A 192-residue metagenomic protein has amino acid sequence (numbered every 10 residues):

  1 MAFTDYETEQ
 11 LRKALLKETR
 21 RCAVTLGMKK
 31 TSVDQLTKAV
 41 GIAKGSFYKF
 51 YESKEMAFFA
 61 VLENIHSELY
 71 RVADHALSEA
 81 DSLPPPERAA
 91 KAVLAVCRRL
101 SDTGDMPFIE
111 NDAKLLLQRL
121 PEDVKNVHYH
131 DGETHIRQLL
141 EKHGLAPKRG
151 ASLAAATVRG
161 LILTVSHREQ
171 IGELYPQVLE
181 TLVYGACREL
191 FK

Functional and structural regions predicted by a protein language model:
M1-L26, D34-A39: Basic, helix-initiating cap at the start of DNA-binding domains
E9-K17, K30, F50-D74: An amphipathic alpha-helix adjacent to DNA-recognition modules
L11, K54, V61, I65 (+5 more regions): Hydrophobic/aromatic residues within well-ordered alpha-helical segments
C22-M56, A60: Helix-turn-helix
Y51, E110-R119, A156-L163: Short helix-capping/turn signature of helix-turn-helix
A60, D74-D102: Hydrophobic alpha-helical connector segments
S67-Y70, D74, D102, L117-L145 (+1 more regions): Amphipathic alpha-helical packing segments from all-alpha helical-bundle domains
E141-A186: Hydrophobic/aromatic-rich alpha-helical bundle segments in the mid-to-C-terminal region
